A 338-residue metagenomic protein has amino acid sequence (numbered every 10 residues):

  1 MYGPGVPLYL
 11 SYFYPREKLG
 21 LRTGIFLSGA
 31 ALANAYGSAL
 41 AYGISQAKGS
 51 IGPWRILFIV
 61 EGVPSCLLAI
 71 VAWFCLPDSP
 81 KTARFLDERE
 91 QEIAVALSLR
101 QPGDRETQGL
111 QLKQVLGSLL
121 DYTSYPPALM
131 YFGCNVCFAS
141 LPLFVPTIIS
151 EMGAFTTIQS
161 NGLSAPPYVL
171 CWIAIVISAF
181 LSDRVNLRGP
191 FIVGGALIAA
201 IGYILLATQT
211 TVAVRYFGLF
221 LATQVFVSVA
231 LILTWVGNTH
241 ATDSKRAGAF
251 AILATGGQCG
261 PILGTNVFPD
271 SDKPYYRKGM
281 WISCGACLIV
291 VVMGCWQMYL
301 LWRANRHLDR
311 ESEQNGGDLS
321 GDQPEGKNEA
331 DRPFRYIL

Functional and structural regions predicted by a protein language model:
M1-Y14, V227-T242, F250: Intracellular juxtamembrane helix-capping segments at the cytosolic ends of symmetry-related transmembrane helices
K18-P53, F58-S65, F250-G264: Glycine-rich segments within core transmembrane alpha-helices of 12-TM secondary carriers
L40-G49, I149-S150, L181-D183, V267-Y275: Interfacial helix-cap and linker-helix signal at transmembrane-aqueous boundaries of multi-pass secondary transporters
W73-T107, R246, Y275-L338: Intracellular terminal tails of multi-pass secondary transporters
K113-F180, L233, G264-T265: Extracytoplasmic gate region of multi-pass secondary transporters
G189-L205, S228: Structural signature of the two symmetry-related core transmembrane helices
T208-F217: Helix-loop junctions at membrane interfaces in 12-TM secondary transporters
D243-Y275, I282, A286: A late C-terminal transmembrane helix in Major Facilitator Superfamily
